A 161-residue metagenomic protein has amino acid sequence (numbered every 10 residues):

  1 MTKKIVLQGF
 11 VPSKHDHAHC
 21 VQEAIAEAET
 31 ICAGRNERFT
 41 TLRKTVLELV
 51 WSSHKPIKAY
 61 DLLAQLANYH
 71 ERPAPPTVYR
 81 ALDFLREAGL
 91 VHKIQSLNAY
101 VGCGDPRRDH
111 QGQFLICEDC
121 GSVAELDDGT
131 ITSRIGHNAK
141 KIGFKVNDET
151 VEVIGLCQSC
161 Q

Functional and structural regions predicted by a protein language model:
M1-N36: N-terminal leader segment of winged-helix/HTH proteins
N36-L42: Basic, helix-initiating cap at the start of DNA-binding domains
F39, S52-K58: Short capping segments at the starts of secondary-structure elements
K44-L49: Pre-recognition alpha-helix immediately N-terminal to the DNA-recognition helix within helix-turn-helix or winged-helix
D61-A67, V78: A short acidic, leucine-rich amphipathic alpha-helix
V78-A88: Basic amphipathic alpha-helical segments that dock to polyanions
E87-Q161: Non-DNA-binding regulatory cores of transcription-related proteins, predominantly C-terminal effector-binding
